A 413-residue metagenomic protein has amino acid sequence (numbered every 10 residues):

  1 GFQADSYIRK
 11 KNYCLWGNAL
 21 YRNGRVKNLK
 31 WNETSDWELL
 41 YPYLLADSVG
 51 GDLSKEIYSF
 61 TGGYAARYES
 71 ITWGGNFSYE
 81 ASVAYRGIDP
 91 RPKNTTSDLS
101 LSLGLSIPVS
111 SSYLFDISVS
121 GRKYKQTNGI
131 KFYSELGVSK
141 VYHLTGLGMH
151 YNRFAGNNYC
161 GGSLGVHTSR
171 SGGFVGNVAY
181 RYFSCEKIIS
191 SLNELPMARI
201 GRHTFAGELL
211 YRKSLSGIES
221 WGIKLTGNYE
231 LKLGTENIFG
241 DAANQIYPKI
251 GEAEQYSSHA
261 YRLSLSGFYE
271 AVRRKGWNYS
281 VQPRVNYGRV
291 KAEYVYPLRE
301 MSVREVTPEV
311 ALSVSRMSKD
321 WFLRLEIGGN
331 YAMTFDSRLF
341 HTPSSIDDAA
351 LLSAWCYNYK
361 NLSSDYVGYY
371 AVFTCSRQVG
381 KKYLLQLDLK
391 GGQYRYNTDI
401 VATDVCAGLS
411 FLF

Functional and structural regions predicted by a protein language model:
G1-F2, S54-F60, K93-L101, G156-G162 (+6 more regions): Residues that define the transmembrane beta-barrel architecture of outer-membrane proteins
F2-I8, F60-A66, L101-I107, G162-R170 (+8 more regions): Residues on the lipid-exposed face of transmembrane beta-strands in outer-membrane beta-barrel proteins
Y13-A19, I71-F77, Y113-V119, G172-V178 (+7 more regions): Transmembrane beta-strands of outer-membrane beta-barrel proteins
Y21-R25, A66-S70, Y79-V83, G121-K125 (+10 more regions): Transmembrane beta-strands of outer-membrane beta-barrel pores
N28-T34, Y85-K93, N128-E135, E186-L195 (+4 more regions): Outer-membrane beta-barrel translocator domains and adjoining extracellular loop/strand segments of Gram-negative
W31-L44, S118-N158, Y182-R199, F239-I246: Short, flexible helix-coil linker/hinge segments at the edges of structured domains or between repeats
S111, V401-F413: Outer-membrane beta-barrel "beta-signal"
M149-V285: Long, internal scaffold/assembly segments composed of regular secondary structure
